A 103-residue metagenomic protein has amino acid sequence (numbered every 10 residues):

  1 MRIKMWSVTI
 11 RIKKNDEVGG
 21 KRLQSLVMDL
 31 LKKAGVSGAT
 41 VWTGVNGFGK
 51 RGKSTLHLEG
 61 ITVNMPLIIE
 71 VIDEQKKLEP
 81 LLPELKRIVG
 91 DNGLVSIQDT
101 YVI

Functional and structural regions predicted by a protein language model:
M1-I103: Positively charged, small/polar-rich N-terminal and surface patches that mediate targeting and assembly and bind
